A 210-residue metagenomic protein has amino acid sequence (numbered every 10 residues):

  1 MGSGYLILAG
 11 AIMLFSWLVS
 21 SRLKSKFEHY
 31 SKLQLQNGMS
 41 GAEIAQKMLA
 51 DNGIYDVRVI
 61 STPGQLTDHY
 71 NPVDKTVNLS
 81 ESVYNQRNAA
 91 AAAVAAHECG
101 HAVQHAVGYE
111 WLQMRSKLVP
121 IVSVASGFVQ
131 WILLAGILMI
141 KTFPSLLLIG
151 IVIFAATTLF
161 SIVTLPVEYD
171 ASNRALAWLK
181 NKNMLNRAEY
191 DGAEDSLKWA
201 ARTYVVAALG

Functional and structural regions predicted by a protein language model:
M1-K26, G136, F143, L148-I151 (+1 more regions): Hydrophobic alpha-helical transmembrane segments of small proteolipidic membrane proteins, enriched in energy-coupled
S3, S20-A125, L159-G210: Polar-ligand-bearing catalytic/cofactor-coordination segments of membrane-embedded or membrane-tethered inner-membrane
L8, A93, V119-V122, I149 (+1 more regions): Alpha-helical transmembrane segments of multi-pass membrane proteins, especially transporters and channels
A9, V129, F143, G150 (+3 more regions): Hydrophobic alpha-helical transmembrane segments of integral membrane proteins, especially multi-pass transporters
N85-A96, A135-L147: Short, surface-exposed, charge-dense and proline/glycine-enriched linear segments
V119-F143, W178: Post-HExxH zinc-binding segment in Zn-dependent metallohydrolases
